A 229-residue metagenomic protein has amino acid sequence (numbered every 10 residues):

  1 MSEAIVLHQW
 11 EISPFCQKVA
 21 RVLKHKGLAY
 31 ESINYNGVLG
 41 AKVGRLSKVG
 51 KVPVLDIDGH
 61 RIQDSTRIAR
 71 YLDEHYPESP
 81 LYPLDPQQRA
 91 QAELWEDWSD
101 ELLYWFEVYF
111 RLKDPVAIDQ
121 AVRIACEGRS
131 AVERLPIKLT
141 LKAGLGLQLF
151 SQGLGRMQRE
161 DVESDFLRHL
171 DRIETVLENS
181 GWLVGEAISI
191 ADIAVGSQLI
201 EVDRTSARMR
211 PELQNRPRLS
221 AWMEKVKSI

Functional and structural regions predicted by a protein language model:
M1-R134, D203: GST-like domain detector, emphasizing the conserved glutathione-binding G-site in the N-terminal thioredoxin-like
S13, P86, L213-P217, I229: Serine-centered coil/turn micro-motif
V52, E78, N179-S180, G196 (+1 more regions): Alpha-helix C-caps/helix-loop-beta hinges
Y104-R218: GST-like fold's C-terminal all-alpha helical module
L219-K225: Intrinsically disordered, low-complexity polar regions and short flexible loop motifs
